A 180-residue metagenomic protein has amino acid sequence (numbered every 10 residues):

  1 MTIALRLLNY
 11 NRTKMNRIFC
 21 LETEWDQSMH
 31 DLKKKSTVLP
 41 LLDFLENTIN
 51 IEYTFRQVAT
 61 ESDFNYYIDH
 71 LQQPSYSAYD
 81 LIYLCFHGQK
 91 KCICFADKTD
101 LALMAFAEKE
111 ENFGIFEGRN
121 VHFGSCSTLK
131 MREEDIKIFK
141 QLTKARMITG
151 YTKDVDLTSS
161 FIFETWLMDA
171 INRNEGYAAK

Functional and structural regions predicted by a protein language model:
L5-Y79, F116-G118, G124, L142-T143: A domain-level signal for caspase-like cysteine endopeptidase catalytic cores and their zymogen-processing architecture
W25-H30, E61-D63, G88-C92, S127-M131 (+1 more regions): Short acidic, S/G/P-rich loop/turn micro-motifs used as interaction or catalytic elements
L71-F106: A glycine-rich, hydrophobic loop/mini-helix early in the fold
K98-F161: Catalytic cores of nucleophile-dependent amide-cleaving enzymes
F161-I171: Short, small-residue alpha-helix embedded
G176-K180: A conserved mid-domain beta-alpha-beta active-site/ligand-binding segment of alpha/beta enzyme cores
